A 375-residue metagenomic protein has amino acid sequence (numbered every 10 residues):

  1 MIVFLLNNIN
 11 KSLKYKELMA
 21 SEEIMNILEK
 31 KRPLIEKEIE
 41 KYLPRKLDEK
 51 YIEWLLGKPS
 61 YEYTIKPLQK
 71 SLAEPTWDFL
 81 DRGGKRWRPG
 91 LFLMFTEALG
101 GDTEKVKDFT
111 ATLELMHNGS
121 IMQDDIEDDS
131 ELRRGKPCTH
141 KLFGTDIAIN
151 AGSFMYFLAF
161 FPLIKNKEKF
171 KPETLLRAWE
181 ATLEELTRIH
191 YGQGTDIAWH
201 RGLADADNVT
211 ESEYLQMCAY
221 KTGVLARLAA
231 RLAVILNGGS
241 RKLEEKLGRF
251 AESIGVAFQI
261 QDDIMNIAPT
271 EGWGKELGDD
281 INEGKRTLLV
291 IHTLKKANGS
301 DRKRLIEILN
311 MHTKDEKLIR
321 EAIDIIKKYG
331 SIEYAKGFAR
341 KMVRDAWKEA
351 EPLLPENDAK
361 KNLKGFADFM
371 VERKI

Functional and structural regions predicted by a protein language model:
M1-T112, M116, M122, I126-K141 (+3 more regions): Conserved N-terminal diphosphate/IPP-binding helix and adjacent helical/loop segment of trans-prenyltransferase domains
I24, L28, R32, V106-F109 (+6 more regions): Hydrophobic packing residues in well-ordered alpha-helices of helical domains and bundles
Y61-T112, L158, P162, E168 (+3 more regions): Alpha-helical phosphate/pyrophosphate-handling elements in metalloenzyme active cores
R133-F154, A206-K221, R249, E271-K296 (+1 more regions): Divalent-cation-assisted or electrostatically stabilized phosphate/pyrophosphate-binding catalytic cores
L142-F143, I149, S153-F170, L203: A glycine/threonine-rich phosphate-anchoring loop and its flanking beta-alpha core in nucleotide/phosphate-binding
D146, N150, E185, I189-Q193: Mid-bilayer segments of alpha-helical transmembrane spans in multi-pass integral membrane proteins that mediate
L163-T182, L305: Transmembrane helix-loop-helix
